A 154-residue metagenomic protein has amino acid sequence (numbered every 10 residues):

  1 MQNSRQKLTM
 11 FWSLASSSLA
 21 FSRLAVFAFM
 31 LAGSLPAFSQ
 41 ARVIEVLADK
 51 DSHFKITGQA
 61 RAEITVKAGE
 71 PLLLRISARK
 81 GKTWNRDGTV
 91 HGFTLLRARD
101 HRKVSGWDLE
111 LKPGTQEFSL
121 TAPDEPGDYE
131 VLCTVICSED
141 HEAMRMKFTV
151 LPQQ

Functional and structural regions predicted by a protein language model:
L8-T9, F29: Residue-level detector of intrinsically disordered terminal segments
R23-S34: Bacterial N-terminal signal peptides
F38-Q154: Extracytoplasmic copper-binding redox domains, predominantly the cupredoxin/blue-copper superfamily
